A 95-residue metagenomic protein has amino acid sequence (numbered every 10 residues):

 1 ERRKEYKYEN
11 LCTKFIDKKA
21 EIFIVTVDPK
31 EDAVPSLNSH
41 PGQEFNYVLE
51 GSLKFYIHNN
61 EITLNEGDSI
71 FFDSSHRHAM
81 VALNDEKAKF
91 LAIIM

Functional and structural regions predicted by a protein language model:
E1-S36, Q43, I93: A short glycine-rich, His/Asp/Glu-containing loop-to-beta-strand
Y6, K18, N65, S74-M95: Ligand-binding loop in jelly-roll beta-barrel domains
L11, H58-S74: Short acidic-glycine-tyrosine-enriched beta hairpin
I24, I57-N59, A82, A92: Residue-level recognition of conserved beta-strand positions in structured domain cores
P41-H58, G67: Glycine- and acidic-residue-biased ligand/ion/polar-headgroup-sensing regions
